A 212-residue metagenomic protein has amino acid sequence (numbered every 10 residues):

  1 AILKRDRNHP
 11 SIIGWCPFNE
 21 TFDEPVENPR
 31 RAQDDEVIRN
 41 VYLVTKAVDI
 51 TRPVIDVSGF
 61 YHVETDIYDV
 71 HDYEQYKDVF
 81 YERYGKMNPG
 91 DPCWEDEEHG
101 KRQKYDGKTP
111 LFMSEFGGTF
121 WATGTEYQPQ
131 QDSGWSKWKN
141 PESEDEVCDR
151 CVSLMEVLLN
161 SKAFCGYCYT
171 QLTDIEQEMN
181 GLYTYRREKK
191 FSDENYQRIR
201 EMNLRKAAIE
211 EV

Functional and structural regions predicted by a protein language model:
A1-E188, R198: Substrate-binding/catalytic cleft of secreted carbohydrate-active enzymes, primarily glycoside hydrolases
G181-V212: Catalytic cores of secreted or luminal carbohydrate-active enzymes
